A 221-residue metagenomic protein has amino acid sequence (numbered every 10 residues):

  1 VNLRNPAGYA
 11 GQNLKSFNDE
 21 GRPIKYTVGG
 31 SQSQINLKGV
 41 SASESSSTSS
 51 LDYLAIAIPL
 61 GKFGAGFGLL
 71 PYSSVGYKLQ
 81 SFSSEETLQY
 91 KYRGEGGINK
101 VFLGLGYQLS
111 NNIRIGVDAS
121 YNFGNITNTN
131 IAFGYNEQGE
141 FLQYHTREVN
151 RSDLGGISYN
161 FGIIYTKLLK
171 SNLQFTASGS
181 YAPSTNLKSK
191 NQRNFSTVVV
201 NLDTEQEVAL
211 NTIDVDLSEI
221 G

Functional and structural regions predicted by a protein language model:
V1-G221: Subset of outer-membrane beta-barrel
